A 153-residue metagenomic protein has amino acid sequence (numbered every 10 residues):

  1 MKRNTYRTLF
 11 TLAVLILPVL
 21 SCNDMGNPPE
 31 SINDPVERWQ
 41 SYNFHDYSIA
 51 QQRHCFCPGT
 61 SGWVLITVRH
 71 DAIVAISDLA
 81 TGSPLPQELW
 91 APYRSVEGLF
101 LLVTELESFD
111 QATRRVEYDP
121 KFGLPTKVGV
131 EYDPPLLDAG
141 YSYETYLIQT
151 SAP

Functional and structural regions predicted by a protein language model:
M1-F10: Bacterial N-terminal signal peptides that target proteins for export
P18-S21: C-terminal motif of bacterial Sec signal peptides marking the signal peptidase cleavage site
N23-G26: Bacterial signal peptide processing site
S31-W39: Transition segment at domain starts
V36, G82-S83, E88-P153: Mature, soluble, non-transmembrane domains
Q40, T67-V74, D119-F122: A short, structured loop/turn motif at beta-sheet edges
Y42-R53: A short, Trp-centered hydrophobic/proline-enriched beta-strand micro-motif
R53-A75: Short, surface-exposed binding/anchoring microloops in extracellular/periplasmic proteins
